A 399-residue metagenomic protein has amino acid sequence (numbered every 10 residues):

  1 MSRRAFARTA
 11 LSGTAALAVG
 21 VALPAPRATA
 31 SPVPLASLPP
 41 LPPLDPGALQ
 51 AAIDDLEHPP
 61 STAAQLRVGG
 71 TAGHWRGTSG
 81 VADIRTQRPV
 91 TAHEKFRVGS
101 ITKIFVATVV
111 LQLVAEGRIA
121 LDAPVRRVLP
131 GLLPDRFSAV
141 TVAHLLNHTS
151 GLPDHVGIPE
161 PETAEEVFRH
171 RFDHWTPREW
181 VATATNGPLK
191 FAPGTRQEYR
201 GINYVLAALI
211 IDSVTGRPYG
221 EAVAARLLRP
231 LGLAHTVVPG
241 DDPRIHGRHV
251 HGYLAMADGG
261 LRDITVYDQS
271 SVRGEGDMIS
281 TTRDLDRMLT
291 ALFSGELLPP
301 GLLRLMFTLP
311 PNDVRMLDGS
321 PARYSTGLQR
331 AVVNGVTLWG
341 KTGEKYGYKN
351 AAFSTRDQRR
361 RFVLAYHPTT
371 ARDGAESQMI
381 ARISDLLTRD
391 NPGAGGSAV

Functional and structural regions predicted by a protein language model:
M1-T14: N-terminal secretory signal peptides and thylakoid transit peptides that target proteins across membranes
G20-R27: C-terminal segment of classical bacterial N-terminal signal peptides
A30-T78, T265-V399: Catalytic loop of the DD-peptidase/beta-lactamase superfamily, centered on the K-T-G motif and neighboring
D45, L49, V98, T102 (+4 more regions): Hydrophobic (often cysteine-bearing) scaffold residues that line and stabilize catalytic clefts of nucleotide/cofactor
P60-T62, T86-A143, F191-R200, R273: Short active-site loop at a secondary-structure junction that contains or immediately precedes the catalytic residue(s)
H74-R76, R136-L338, T342: Short, surface-exposed loop or secondary-structure junction motifs that flank catalytic or metal-binding residues
